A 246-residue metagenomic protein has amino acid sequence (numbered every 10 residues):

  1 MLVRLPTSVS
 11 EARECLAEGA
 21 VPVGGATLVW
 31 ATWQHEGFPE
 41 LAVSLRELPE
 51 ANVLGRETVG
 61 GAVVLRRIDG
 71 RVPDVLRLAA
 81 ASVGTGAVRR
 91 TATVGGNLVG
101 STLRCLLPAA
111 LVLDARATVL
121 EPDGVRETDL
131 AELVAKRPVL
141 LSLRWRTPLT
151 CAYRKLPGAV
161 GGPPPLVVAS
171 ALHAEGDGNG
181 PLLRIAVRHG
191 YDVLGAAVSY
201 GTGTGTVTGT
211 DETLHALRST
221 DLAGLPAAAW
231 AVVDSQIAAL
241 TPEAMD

Functional and structural regions predicted by a protein language model:
M1-D246: C-terminal structural segment of proteins
